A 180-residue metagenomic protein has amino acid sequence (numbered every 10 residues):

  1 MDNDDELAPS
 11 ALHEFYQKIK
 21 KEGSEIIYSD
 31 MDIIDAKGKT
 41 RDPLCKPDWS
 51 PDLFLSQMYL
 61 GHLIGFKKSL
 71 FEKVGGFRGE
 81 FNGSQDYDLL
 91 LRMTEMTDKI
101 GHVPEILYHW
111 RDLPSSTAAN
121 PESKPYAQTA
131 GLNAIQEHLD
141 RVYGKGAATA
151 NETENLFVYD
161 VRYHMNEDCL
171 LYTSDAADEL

Functional and structural regions predicted by a protein language model:
M1-D2, F15: C-terminal compact regulatory domains
D2-E6, D30: The conserved acidic donor/metal-binding loop of glycosyltransferases
S10-R41: Conserved donor NDP-sugar-binding/catalytic core segment of glycosyltransferases
D35-Q57: Acceptor/aglycone-binding surface of glycosyltransferases and processive sugar-polymer synthases
P51-Q136: Conserved nucleotide-sugar donor-binding catalytic segment
I135, Y172-L180: Conserved small/polar residues in nucleotide/adenosyl-binding loops
H138-V142: A short N-terminal helical cap/helix-turn-helix that marks the beginning of AMP-binding/adenylate-forming
A148-S174: N-proximal low-complexity "stem/linker" segments adjacent to membrane-targeting elements
